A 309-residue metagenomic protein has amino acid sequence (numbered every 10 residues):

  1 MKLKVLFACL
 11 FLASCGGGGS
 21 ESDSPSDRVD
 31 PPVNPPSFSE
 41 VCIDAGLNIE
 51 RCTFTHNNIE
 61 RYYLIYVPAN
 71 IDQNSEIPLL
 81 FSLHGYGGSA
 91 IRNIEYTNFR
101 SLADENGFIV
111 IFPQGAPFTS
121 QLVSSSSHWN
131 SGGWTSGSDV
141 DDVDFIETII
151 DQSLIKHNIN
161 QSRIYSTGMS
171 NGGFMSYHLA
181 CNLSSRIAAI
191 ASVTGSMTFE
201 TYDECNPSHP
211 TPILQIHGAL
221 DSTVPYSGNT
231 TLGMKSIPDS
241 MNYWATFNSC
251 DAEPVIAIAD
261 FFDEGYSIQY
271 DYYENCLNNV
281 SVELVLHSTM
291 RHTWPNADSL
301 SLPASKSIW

Functional and structural regions predicted by a protein language model:
M1-A8: Sec-dependent signal peptide recognition, specifically the positively charged N-region followed immediately by
C15-L79, I91, E105, T167-A191 (+5 more regions): A domain-start/cap signature at the N-terminus of enzymes
T53-N70, N74-Y165, F174-H178, N182 (+2 more regions): Serine-hydrolase catalytic machinery in alpha/beta-hydrolase-like enzymes
F81-G87, T194, H217-G218, S288: The conserved beta1-alpha1 loop
G132-G137, T223-L232, H292-L300: Active-site rim elements
A188-I268, Y272-N278: The feature captures the conserved acid-bearing segment of alpha/beta-hydrolase catalytic domains
L300-W309: Catalytic active-site module of serine/aspartate enzymes centered on a nucleophile-bearing elbow/loop
